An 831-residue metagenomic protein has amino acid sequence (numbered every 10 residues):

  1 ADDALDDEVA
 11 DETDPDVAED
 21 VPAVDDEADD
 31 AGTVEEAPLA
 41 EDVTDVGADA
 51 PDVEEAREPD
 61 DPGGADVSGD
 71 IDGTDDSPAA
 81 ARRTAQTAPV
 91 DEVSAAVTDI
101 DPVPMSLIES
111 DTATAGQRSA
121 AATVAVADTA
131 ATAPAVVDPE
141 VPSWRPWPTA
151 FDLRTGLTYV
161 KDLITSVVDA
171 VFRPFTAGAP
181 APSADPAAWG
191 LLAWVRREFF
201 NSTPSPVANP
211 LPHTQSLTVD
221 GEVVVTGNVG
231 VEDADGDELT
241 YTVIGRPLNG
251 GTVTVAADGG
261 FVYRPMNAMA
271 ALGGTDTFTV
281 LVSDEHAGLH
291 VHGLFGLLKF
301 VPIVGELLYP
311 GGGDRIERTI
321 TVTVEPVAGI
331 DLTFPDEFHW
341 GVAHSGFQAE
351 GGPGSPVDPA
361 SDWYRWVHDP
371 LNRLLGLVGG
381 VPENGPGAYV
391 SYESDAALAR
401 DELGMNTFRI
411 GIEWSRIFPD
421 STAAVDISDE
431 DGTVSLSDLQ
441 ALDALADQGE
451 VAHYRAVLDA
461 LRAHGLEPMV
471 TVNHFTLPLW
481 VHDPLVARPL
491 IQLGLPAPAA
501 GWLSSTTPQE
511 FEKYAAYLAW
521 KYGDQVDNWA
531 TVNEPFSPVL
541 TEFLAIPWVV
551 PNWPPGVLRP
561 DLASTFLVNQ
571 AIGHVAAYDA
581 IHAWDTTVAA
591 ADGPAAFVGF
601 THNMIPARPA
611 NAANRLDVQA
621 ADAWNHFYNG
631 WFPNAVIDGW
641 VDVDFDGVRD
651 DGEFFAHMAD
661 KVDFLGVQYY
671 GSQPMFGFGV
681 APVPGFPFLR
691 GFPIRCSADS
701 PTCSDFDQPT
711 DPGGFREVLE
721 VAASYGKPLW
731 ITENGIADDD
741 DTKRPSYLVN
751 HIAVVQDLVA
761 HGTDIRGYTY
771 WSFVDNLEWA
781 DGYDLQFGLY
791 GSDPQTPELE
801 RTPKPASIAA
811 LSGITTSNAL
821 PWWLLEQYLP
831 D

Functional and structural regions predicted by a protein language model:
A1-V207, L289-R315, P830-D831: Composition-driven, intrinsically disordered low-complexity tracts enriched in small residues
V195-T242, I316: Extracellular ectodomain surface segments
F200-N209, T321-L332, D831: Low-complexity, Pro/Thr/Ser/Gly/Ala-rich linker/spacer regions in secreted, extracellular modular proteins
G245-V324: Acidic, turn/loop-rich segments in luminal/extracellular domains of secretory-pathway and cell-surface proteins
H292-V301, A424-Q440, A487-L495: Intrinsically disordered, low-complexity domain-flanking/linker segments in eukaryotic proteins, enriched
I330-R365, P370, V451-T742, A753-D831: Active-site region of glycoside hydrolase catalytic domains
P359-D401: Aromatic- and Gly/Pro-rich amphipathic surface segment
Y392-L477, A571-H582, P594-A596: Aromatic-lined substrate-binding rim segments of carbohydrate-active enzymes
